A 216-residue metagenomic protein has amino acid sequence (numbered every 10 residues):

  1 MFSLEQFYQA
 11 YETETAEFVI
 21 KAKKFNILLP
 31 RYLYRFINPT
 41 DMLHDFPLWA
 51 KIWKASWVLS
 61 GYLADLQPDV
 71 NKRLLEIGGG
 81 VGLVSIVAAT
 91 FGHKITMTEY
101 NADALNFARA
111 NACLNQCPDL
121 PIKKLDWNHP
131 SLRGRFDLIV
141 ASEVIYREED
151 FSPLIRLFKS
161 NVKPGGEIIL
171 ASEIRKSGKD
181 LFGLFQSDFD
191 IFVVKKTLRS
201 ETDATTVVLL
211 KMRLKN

Functional and structural regions predicted by a protein language model:
M1-N216: S-adenosylmethionine-dependent methyltransferases
